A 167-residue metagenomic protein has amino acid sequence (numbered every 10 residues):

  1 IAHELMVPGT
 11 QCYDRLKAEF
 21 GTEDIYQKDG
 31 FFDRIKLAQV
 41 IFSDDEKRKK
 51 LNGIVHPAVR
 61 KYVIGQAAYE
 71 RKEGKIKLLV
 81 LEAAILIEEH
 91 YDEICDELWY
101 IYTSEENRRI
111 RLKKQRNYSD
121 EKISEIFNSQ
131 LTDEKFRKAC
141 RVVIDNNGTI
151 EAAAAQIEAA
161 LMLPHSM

Functional and structural regions predicted by a protein language model:
I1, K36-L37, K50, N107-R111 (+1 more regions): A general alpha-helix detector
I1-P8, A18, T22, S129-K138: N-terminal polybasic phosphate/anion-binding patch
A2-E4, L86, I150: Short histidine/acidic/glycine/proline-rich micro-motifs that form metal- and phosphate-coordinating active-site loops
L5-K77: ATP-dependent small-molecule kinase phosphotransfer cores that center on conserved nucleotide phosphate-binding segments
Y13-K17, R60, E105-K113, D120 (+1 more regions): An amphipathic alpha-helix signature
G65-L78, D92-I101, E105-Y118, N128 (+1 more regions): NTP-dependent small-molecule kinase module
L81, E88-H90: Charged, compositionally biased, marginally structured helical/coil segments
